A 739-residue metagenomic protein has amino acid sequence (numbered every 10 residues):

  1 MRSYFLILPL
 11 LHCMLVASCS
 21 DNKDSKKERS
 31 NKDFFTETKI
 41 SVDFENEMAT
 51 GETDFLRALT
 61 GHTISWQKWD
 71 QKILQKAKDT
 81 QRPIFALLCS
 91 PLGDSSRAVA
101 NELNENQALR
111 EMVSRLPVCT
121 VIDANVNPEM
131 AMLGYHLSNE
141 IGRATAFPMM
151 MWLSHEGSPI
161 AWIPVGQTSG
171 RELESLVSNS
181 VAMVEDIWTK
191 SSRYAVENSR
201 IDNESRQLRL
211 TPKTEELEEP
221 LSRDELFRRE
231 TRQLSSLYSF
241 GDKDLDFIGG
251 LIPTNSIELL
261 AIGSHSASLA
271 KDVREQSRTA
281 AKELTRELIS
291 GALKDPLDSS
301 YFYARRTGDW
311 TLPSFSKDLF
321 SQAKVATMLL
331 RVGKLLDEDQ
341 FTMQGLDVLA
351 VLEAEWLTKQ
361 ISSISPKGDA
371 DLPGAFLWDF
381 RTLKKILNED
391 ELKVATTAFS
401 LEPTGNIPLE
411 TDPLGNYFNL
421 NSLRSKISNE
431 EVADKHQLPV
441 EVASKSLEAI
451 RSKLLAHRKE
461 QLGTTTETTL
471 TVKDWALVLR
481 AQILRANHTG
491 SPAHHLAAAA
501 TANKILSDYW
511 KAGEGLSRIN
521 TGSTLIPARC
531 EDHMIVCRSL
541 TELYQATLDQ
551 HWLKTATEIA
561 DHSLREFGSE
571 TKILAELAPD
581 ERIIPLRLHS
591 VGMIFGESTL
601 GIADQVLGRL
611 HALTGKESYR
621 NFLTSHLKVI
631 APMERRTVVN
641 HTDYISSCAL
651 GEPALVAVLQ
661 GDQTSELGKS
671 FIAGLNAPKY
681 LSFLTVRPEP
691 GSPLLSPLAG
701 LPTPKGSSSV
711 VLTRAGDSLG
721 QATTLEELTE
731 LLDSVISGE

Functional and structural regions predicted by a protein language model:
M1-Y4: Positively charged n-region of N-terminal signal peptides that target proteins for export
V16-S18: C-terminal motif of bacterial Sec signal peptides marking the signal peptidase cleavage site
K23-K26, F35-T36, E52-T53, L87-C89 (+4 more regions): Glycan-recognition and catalytic cores of secretory/periplasmic carbohydrate-active enzymes
R29-T80: N-terminal leader/targeting and pre-domain segments
I64-Q71, L88-P91, N106-G134: Thiol-based oxidoreductase modules, predominantly thioredoxin-like and allied folds used for disulfide exchange
T80-D94: Short active-site neighborhood of thiol/selenol oxidoreductases, capturing the structured segment around
T80-I84, R115-V118, H155: Loop/turn elements at helix/coil->beta-strand transitions in domains of secreted/extracellular proteins
